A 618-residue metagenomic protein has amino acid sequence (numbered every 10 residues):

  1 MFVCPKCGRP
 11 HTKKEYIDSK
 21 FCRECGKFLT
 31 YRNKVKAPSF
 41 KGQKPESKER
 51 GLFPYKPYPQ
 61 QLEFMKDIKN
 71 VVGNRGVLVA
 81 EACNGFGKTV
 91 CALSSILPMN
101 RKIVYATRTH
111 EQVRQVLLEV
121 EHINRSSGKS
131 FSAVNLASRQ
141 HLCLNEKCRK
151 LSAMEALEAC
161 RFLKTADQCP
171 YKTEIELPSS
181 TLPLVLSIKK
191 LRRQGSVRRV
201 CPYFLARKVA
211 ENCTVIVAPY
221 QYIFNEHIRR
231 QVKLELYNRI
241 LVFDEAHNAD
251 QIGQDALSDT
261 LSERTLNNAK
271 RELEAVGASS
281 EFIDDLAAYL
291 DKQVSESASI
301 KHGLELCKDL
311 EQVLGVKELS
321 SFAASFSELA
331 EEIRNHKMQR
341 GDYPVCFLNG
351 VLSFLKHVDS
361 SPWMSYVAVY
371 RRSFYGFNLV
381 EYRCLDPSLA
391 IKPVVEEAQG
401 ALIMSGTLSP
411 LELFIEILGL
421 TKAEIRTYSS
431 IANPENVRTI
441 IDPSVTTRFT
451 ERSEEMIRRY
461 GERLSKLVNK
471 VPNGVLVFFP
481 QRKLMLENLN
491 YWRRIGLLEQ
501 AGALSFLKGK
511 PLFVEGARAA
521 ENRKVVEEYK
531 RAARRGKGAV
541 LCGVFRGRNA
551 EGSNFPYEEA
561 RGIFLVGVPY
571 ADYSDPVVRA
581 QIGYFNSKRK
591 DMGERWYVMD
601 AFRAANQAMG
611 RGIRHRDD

Functional and structural regions predicted by a protein language model:
F40-G51, Y55-P59, N100-T214, F224 (+5 more regions): A substrate-engagement module of RecA-like helicase motors
N74-A92: Walker A/P-loop
G87-L97, V116-L117: Motif I (Walker A/P-loop) of helicase-class P-loop NTPases
P98, E111-L118, S196-A324, G406-L420 (+1 more regions): Signature of the SF2 helicase/ATPase Hel1-core->accessory helical subdomain module
K190-T214, E226-K233, S325-T446, R452-M456 (+1 more regions): A contiguous, basic/glycine-rich beta-loop/short-helix subdomain that forms a polymer-engagement track
P393, T446-P480: Conserved interdomain hinge at the start of the Helicase C-terminal
P443-E455, F513-D618: Conserved RecA-like P-loop NTPase helicase motor core
P480-G516: Conserved helicase motor "Helicase C" RecA-like lobe of SF1/SF2 P-loop NTPases
